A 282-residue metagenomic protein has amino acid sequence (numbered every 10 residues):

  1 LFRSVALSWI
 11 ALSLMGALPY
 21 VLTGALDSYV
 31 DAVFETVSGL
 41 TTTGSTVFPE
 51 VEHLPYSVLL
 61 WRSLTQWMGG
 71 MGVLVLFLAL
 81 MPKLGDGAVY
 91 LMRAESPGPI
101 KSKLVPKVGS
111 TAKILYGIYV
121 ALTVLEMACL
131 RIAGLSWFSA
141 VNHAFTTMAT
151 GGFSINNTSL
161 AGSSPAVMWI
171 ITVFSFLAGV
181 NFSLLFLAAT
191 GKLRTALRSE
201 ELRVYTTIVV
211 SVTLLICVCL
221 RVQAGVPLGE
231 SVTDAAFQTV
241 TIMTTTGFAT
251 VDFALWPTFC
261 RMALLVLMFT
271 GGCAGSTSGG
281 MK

Functional and structural regions predicted by a protein language model:
F2-K282: Membrane-proximal intracellular helices of multi-pass ion channels
